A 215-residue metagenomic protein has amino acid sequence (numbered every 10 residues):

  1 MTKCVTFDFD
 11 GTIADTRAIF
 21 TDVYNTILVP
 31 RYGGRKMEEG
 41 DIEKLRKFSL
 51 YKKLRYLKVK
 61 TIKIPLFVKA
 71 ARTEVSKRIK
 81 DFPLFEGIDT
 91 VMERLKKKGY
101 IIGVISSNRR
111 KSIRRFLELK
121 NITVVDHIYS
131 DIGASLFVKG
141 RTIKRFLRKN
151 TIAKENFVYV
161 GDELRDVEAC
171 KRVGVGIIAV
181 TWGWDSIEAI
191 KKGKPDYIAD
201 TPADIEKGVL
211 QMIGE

Functional and structural regions predicted by a protein language model:
T2-D89, R94: N-terminal helical cap/lid subdomain that shapes the substrate entry/recognition surface in HAD-like hydrolases
C4, K139-V167: Conserved Lys-Pro-Asp/Glu-containing loop-to-beta segment of HAD-superfamily phosphomonoesterases, centered on
M37-G40, K63, V124-H127, K154-V158: Short acidic capping loops at alpha-helix termini that bridge into adjacent secondary structure
D41-I42, I122-F137: A short, structured active-site edge motif that brings together acidic residues
L45, P83-G87, N108, A134 (+2 more regions): Short beta->alpha linker loops
K77-V104, R110, R114, G140: Short, acidic loop-to-helix structural element flanking the phosphoryl-transfer center in phosphate-processing enzymes
K98-Y100, N150-K154, M212-I213: Glycine-rich phosphate-binding loop signature in dinucleotide/nucleotide-binding domains
V158-I198: Acidic, Mg2+-coordinating phosphoryl-transfer loop and its flanking beta/alpha structural elements, shared across
